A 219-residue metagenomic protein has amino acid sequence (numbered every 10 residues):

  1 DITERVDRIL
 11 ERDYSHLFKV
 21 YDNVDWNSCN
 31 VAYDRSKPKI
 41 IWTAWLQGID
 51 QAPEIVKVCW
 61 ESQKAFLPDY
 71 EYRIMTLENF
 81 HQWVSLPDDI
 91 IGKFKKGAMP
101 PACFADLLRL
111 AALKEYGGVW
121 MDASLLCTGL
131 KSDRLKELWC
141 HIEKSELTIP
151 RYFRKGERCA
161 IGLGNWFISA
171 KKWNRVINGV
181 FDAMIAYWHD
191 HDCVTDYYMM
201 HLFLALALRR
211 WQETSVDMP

Functional and structural regions predicted by a protein language model:
D1-A105, A123-P219: Glycosyltransferase-associated regions of secretory-pathway enzymes, highlighting luminal stem/catalytic domains
D106-Y116: Small-residue hinge/turn detector
Y116, M121-A123: Active-site acidic Asp-centered loop
